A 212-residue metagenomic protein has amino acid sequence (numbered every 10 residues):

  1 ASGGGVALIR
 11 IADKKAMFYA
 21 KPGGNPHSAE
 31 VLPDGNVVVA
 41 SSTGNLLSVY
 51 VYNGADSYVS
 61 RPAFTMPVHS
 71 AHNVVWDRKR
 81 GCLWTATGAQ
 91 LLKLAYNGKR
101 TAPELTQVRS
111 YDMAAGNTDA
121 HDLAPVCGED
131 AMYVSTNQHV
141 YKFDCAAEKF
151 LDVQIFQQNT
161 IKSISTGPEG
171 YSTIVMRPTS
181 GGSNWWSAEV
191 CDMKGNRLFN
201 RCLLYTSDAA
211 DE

Functional and structural regions predicted by a protein language model:
A1-G3, V39-T43, L83-A89, M132-N137 (+2 more regions): Conserved beta-strand positions in repeat-built beta-propeller and related beta-rich domains
K15-A20, V59-T65, Q107-M113, L151-Q154: A short beta-strand motif characteristic of beta-propeller blades
N25, S70, D119: Beta-rich catalytic cores
D34-N36, K79-G81, E129-D130: Short coil/turn segments that connect the beta-strands within blades of beta-propeller domains
Y52-D56, A95-A102, C145-F150: Short loop/turn segments immediately following beta-strands, especially the blade-tip and inter-blade linker loops
D152-P168: Conserved blade-ending motifs and adjacent loop-strand segments that build the rim/top face of beta-propeller domains
Y205-E212: Conserved small/polar residues in nucleotide/adenosyl-binding loops
